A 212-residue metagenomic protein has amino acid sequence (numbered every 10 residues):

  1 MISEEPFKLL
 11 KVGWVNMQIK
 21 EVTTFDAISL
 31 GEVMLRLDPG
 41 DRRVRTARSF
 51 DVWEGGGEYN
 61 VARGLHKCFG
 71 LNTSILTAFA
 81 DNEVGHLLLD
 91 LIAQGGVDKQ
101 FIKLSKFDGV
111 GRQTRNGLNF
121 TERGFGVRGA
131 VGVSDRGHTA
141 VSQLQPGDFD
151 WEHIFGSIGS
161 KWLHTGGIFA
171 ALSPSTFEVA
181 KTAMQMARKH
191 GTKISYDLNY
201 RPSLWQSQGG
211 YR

Functional and structural regions predicted by a protein language model:
F7-I102, F125-V127, P146-G147: Glycine-rich phosphate/adenosyl-contacting loop at the front of the ribokinase-like
N16-F25, Q145-F155, T176-K189, R212: Short amphipathic alpha-helices and their capping/turn segments at secondary-structure boundaries
T24, G70, G159-S160, G191: A general structural motif
L30-V33, L37, F79, R136-G137 (+2 more regions): Fold-independent oxyanion-binding glycine-rich loops and adjacent beta-strand/coil segments at enzyme active sites
R36-L37, S142, A171-L172: Short glycine-rich, flexible loops that bind phosphorylated cofactors or substrates
N72-G167: Conserved N-terminal subdomain of the carbohydrate kinase-like
W162-R212: Conserved beta-alpha-beta core of the PfkB/ribokinase-like small-molecule kinase fold
